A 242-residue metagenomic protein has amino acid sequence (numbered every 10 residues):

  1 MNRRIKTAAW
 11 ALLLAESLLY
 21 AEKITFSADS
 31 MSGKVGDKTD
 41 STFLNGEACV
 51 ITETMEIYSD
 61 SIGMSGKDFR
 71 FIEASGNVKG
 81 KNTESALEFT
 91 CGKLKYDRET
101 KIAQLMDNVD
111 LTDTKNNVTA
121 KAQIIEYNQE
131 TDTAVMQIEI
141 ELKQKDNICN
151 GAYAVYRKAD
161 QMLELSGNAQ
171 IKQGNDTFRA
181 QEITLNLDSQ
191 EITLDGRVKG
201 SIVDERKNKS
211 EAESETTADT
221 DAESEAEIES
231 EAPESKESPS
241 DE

Functional and structural regions predicted by a protein language model:
M1-E242: Mature-chain termini and adjacent capping regions
